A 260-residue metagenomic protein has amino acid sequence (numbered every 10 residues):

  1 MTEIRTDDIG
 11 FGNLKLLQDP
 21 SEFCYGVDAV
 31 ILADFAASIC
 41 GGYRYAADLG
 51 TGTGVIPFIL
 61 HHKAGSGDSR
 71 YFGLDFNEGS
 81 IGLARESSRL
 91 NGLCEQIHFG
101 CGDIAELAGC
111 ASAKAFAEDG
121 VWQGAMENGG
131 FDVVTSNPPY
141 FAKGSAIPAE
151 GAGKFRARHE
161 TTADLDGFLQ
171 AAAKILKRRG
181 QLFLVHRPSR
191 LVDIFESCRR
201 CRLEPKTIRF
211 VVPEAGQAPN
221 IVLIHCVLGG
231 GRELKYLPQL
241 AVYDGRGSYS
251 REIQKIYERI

Functional and structural regions predicted by a protein language model:
I4-Y45, L49-K63, H225, A241: SAM-dependent Rossmann-like transferase core, predominantly class I methyltransferases with a strong bias toward
G10, G65, L93, R199-R202 (+1 more regions): Short, structurally constrained coil/turn elements that cap an alpha-helix or connect an alpha-helix to the following
L17, H98-G100, K206-R209: General small-molecule cofactor/ligand-binding pocket signal
S21, T162-P219: Conserved Class I SAM-dependent methyltransferase catalytic core
L32, N137, F168, C226: Residue-level signal for inorganic ion chemistry
D34-I147: Conserved SAM/SAH cofactor-binding pocket of Class I
P138-G167: Mobile active-site "lid"/loop adjacent to the S-adenosyl-L-methionine
Q217-I260: SAM/dcSAM-binding transferase cores
